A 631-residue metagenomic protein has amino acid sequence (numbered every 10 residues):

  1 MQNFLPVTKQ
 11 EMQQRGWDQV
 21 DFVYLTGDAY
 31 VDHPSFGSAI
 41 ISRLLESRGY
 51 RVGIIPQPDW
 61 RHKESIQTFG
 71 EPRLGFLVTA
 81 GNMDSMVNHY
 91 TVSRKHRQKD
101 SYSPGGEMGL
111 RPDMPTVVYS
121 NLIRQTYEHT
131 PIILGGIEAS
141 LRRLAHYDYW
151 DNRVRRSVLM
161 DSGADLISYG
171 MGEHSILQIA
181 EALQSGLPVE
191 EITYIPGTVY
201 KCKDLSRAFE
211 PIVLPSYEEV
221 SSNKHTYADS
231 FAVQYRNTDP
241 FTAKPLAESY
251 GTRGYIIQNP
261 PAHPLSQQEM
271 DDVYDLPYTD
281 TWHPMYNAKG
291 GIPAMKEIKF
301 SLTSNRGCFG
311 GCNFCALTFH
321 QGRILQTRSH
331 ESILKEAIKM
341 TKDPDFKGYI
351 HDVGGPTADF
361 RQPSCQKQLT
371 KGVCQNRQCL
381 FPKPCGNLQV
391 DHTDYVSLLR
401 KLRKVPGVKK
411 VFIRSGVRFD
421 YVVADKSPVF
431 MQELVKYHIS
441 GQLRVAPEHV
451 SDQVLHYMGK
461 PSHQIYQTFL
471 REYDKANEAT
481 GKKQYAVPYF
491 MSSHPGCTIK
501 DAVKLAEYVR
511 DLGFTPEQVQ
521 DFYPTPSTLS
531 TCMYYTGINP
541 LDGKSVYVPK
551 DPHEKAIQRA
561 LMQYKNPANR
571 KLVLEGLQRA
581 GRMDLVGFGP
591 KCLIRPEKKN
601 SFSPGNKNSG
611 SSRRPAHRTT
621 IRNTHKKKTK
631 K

Functional and structural regions predicted by a protein language model:
W17, Y24, I55, D59-W60 (+2 more regions): Conserved SAM/AdoMet-binding glycine-rich loop
L25-Y30, K289-A316, Y349: N-terminal pre-triad scaffold of radical SAM enzymes
A29, G37, P56-G251, Q258-N259: Glycine-rich beta-alpha loop elements in corrinoid/cobalamin-binding modules across cobalamin-dependent enzymes
R61, E190-T238, T252, A262-L265 (+8 more regions): Terminal amphipathic helices with adjacent charged low-complexity linkers/tails
D84-S93, L141-R143, E173-Q178, K203-S206 (+7 more regions): Flexible glycine/acidic-rich beta-alpha junction loops that bind and position SAM and/or redox cofactors in anaerobic
V158-G170, A560-P604: Amphipathic alpha-helical packing elements
D165, V273, C308, I333 (+3 more regions): Conserved, mostly hydrophobic/aromatic
K371, R377, L593-K631: Acidic, low-complexity intrinsically disordered tails
